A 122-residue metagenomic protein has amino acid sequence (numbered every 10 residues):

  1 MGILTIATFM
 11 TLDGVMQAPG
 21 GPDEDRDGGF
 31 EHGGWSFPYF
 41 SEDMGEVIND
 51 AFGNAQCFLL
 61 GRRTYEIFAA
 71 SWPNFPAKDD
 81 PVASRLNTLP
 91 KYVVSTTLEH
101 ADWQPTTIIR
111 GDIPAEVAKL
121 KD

Functional and structural regions predicted by a protein language model:
M1-D122: Portal/gating segments that form or line small-molecule/metal binding sites
